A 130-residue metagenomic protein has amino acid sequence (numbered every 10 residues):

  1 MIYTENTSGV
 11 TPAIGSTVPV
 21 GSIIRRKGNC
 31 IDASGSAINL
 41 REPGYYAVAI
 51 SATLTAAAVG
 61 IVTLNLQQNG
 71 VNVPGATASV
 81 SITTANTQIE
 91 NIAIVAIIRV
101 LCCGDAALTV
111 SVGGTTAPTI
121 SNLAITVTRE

Functional and structural regions predicted by a protein language model:
M1-E130: Extracellular jelly-roll beta-sandwich "head" domains, especially the C-terminal globular C1q domain
